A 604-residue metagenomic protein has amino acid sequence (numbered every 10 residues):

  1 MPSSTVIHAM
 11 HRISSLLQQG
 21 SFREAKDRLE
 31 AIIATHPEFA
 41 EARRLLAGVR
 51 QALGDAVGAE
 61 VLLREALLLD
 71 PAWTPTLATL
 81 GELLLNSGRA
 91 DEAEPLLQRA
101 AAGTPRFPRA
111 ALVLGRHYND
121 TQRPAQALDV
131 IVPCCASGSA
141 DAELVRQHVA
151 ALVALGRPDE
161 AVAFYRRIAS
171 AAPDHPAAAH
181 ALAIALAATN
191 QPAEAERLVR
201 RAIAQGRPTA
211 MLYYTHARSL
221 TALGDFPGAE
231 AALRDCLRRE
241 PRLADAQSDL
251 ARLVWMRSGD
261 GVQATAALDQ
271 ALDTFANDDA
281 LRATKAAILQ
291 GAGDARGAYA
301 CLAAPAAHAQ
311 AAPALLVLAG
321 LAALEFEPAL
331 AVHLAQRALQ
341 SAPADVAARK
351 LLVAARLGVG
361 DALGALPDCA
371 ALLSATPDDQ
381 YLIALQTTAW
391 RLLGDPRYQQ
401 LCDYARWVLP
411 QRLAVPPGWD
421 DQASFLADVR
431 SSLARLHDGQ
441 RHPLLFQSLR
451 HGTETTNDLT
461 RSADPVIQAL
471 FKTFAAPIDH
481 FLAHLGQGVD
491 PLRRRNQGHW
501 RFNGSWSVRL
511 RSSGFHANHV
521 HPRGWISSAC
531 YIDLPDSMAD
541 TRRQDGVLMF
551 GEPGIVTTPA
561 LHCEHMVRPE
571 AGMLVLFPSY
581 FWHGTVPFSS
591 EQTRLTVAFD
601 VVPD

Functional and structural regions predicted by a protein language model:
I7, E41, P75, R109 (+8 more regions): Start-of-helix register in tetratricopeptide repeats
Q18, A52, N86-S87, D120-T121 (+8 more regions): Register position in tetratricopeptide repeats
A31-I32, E65-A66, R99-A100, P133-C134 (+7 more regions): Canonical positions in the second alpha-helix
P37, P71, P105, S139 (+7 more regions): Short coil turns that delineate tetratricopeptide repeat
L45, T79, V113, Q147 (+7 more regions): Canonical tetratricopeptide repeat
Q400-L492, F515: Non-heme Fe(II)/2-oxoglutarate
T460-A475, D479-L576, F581-D604: Catalytic core of non-heme Fe(II) oxygenases with the double-stranded beta-helix
